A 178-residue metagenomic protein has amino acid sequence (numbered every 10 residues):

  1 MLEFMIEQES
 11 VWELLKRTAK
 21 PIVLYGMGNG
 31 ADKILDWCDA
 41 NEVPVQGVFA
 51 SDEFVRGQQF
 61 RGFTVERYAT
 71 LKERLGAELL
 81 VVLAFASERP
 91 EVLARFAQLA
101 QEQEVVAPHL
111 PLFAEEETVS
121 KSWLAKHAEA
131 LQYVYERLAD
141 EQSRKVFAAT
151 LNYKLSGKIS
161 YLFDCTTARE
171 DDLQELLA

Functional and structural regions predicted by a protein language model:
M1-L177: Hydrophobic, well-ordered beta-alpha structural blocks that scaffold small-molecule cofactor pockets
